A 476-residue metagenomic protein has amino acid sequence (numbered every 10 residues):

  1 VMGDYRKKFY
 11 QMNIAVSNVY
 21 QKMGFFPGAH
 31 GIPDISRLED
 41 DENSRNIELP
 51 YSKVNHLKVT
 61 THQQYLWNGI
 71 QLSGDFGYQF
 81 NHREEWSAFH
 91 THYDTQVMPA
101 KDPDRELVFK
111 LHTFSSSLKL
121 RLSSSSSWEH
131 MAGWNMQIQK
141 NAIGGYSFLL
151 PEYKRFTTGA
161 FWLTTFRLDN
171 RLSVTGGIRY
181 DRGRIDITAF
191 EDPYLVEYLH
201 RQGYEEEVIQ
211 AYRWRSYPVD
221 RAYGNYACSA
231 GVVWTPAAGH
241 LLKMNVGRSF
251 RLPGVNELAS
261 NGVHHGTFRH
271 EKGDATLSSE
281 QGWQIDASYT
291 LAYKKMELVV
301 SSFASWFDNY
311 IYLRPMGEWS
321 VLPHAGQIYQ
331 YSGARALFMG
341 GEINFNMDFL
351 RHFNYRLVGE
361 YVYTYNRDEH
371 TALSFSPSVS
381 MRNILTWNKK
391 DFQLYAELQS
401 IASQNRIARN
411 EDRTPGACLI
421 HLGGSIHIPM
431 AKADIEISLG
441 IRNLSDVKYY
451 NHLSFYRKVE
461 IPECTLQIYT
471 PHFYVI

Functional and structural regions predicted by a protein language model:
G3-Y5, V59-Y65, S116-L122, A160-F166 (+8 more regions): Residues on the lipid-exposed face of transmembrane beta-strands in outer-membrane beta-barrel proteins
K7-F9, N18-K22, W67, Y78-E84 (+10 more regions): Transmembrane beta-strands of outer-membrane beta-barrel pores
F9-M12, G69-L72, S126-H130, R171-V174 (+5 more regions): Repeated loop/turn-to-beta-strand initiation elements of outer-membrane beta-barrel proteins
Y10-Y65, L72, Y78-T113, K140-N141 (+2 more regions): Flexible loop and strand-edge segments within Gram-negative outer membrane beta-barrel domains
L38-K58, H62, G203-L242, R248-W306 (+4 more regions): Outer-membrane beta-barrel signature, preferentially recognizing the C-terminal barrel domain of Gram-negative
E129-A237, V263-H265: Signature of Gram-negative outer-membrane beta-barrel scaffolds
F303-F307, I311-R406: Gram-negative outer-membrane beta-barrel transporters
W306-N309, L313, A402-R406, I426-I476: C-terminal beta-signal and adjacent terminal beta-strands/loops of Gram-negative outer-membrane beta-barrel proteins
